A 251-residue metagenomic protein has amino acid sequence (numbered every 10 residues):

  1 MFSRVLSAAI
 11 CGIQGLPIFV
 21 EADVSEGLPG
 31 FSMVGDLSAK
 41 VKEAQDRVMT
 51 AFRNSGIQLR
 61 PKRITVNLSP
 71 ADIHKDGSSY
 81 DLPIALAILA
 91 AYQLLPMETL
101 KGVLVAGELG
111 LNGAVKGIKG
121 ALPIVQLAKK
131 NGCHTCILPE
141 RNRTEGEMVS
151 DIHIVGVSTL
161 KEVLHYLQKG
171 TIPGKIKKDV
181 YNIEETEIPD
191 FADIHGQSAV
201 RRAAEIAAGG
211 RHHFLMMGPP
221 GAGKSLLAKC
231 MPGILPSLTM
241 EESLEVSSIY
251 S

Functional and structural regions predicted by a protein language model:
M1-K229: Peripheral, non-AAA+ core regions of ATP-driven protein-machinery
L227, V246-S247: FAD-binding core of FAD-dependent oxidoreductases, characterized by glycine-rich FAD pyrophosphate-binding loops
G233-L244, Y250-S251: Post-Walker A helix-loop "phosphate-sensing" segment adjacent to the P-loop in P-loop NTPases
